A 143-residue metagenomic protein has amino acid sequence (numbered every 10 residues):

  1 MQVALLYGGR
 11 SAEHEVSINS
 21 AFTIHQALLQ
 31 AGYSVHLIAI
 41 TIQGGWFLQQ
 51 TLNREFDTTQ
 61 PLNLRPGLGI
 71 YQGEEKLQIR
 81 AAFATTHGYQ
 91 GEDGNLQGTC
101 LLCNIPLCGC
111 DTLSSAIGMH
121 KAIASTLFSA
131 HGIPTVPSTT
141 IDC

Functional and structural regions predicted by a protein language model:
M1-L113, I117-M119, I123, D142-C143: ATP-binding N-terminal substructure of ATP-dependent carboxylate-amine bond-forming enzymes
M119-I141: Short, glycine-/small-residue-rich phosphate/pyrophosphate-handling segment
